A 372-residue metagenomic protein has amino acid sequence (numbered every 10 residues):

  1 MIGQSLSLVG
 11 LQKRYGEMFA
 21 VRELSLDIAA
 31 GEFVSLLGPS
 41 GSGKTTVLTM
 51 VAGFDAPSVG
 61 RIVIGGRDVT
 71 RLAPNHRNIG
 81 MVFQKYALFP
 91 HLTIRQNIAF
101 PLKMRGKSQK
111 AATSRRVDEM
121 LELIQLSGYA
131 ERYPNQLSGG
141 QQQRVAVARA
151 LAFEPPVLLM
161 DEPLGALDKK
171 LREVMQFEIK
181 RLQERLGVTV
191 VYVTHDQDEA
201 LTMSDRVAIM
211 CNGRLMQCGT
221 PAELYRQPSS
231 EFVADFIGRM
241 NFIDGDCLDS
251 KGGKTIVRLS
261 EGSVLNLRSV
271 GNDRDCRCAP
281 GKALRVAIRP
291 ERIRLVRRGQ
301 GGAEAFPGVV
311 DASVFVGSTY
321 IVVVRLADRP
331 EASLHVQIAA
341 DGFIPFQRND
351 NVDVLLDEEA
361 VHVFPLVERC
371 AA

Functional and structural regions predicted by a protein language model:
S7, D27, V63, D353-L355: ABC ATPase nucleotide-binding domain
F33, P74-G80, Q84-D235: ABC ATPase nucleotide-binding domains
L37-P39: The feature captures the beta-strand-to-loop junction immediately N-terminal to the Walker
A52: Helix-to-loop junction immediately C-terminal to a conserved catalytic motif
S58-R61, N212, D244: Conserved coupling/switch loops of ABC nucleotide-binding domains, chiefly the family-specific signature
G60-D68: Conserved ABC transporter NBD signature motif
M240, D249-A372: Non-catalytic connector elements of ABC transporters
